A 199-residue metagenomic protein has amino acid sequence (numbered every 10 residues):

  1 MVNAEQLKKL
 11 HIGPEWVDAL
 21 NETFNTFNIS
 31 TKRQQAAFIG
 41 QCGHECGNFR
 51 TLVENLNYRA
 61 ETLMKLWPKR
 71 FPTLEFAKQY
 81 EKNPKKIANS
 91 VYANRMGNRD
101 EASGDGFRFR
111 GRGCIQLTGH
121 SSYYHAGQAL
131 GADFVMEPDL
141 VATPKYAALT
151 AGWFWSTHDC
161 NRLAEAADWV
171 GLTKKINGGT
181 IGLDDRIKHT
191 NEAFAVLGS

Functional and structural regions predicted by a protein language model:
M1, I29-T31, N48, S199: Metal- and O2-centered redox machinery and metal/ROS homeostasis
V2-E15, A19, G43-W153: Peptidoglycan-targeting cell-wall enzymes and recognition modules
L10-R33, A37: N-terminal carbohydrate-binding/catalytic regions of secreted carbohydrate-active enzymes
D18, E22, I39, L149 (+3 more regions): Solvent-exposed, polar/charged alpha-helical surfaces in well-ordered, non-transmembrane soluble domains, broadly
N28-F38, T51-N55, N161-T173: Surface-exposed patches in mature extracellular/periplasmic domains of secreted proteins
C42-E45, E165-G182: Acidic helix/loop microenvironments that form the catalytic cleft of cell-wall polysaccharide enzymes
A147-E165: GST-like fold's C-terminal all-alpha helical module
K175-S199: Low-complexity, Gly/Ser/Thr/Pro-rich intrinsically disordered linker/tail segments
